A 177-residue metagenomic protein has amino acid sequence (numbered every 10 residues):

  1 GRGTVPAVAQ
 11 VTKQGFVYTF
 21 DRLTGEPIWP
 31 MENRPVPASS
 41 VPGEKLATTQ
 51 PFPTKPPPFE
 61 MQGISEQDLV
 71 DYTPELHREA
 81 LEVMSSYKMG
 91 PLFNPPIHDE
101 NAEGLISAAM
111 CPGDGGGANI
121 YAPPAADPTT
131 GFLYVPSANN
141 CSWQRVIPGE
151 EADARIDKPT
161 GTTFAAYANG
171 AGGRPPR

Functional and structural regions predicted by a protein language model:
G1-R177: Beta-sheet-rich non-transmembrane sensory/scaffold domains
